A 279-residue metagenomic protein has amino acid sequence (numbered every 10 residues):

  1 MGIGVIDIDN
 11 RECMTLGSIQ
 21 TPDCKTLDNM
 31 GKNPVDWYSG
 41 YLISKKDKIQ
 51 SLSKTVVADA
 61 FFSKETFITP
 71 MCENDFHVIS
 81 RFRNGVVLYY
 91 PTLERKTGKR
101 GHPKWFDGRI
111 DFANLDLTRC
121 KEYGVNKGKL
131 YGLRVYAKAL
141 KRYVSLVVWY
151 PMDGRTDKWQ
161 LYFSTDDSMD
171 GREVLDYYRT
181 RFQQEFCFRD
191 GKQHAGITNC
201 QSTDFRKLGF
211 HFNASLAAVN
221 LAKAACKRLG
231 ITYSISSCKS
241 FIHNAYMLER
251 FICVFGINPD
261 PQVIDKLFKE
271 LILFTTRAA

Functional and structural regions predicted by a protein language model:
M1-Q50, S145-L161: Electropositive, glycine- and tryptophan-enriched low-complexity nucleic-acid-binding patches
I3, T55-S63, V78, Y162 (+2 more regions): Short, conserved catalytic/metal-binding motifs centered on acidic residues
I8, F62-S63, G85-V87, S168-M169 (+1 more regions): Short, solvent-exposed loop/turn segments at secondary-structure junctions
D23-S145, L229, I235-S236, F241-I242 (+2 more regions): An internal, acidic/charged active-site-proximal segment that coordinates divalent cations and/or engages
S145-Y177, K266, R277-A279: Long, acidic, intrinsically disordered low-complexity segments
G171-S202: Short amphipathic alpha-helical "interface-anchor" segments enriched in bulky aromatics
I197-V254: Basic, amphipathic alpha-helical segments enriched in Lys/Arg and hydrophobic/aromatic residues
V254-A279: Long, charge-rich low-complexity segments
